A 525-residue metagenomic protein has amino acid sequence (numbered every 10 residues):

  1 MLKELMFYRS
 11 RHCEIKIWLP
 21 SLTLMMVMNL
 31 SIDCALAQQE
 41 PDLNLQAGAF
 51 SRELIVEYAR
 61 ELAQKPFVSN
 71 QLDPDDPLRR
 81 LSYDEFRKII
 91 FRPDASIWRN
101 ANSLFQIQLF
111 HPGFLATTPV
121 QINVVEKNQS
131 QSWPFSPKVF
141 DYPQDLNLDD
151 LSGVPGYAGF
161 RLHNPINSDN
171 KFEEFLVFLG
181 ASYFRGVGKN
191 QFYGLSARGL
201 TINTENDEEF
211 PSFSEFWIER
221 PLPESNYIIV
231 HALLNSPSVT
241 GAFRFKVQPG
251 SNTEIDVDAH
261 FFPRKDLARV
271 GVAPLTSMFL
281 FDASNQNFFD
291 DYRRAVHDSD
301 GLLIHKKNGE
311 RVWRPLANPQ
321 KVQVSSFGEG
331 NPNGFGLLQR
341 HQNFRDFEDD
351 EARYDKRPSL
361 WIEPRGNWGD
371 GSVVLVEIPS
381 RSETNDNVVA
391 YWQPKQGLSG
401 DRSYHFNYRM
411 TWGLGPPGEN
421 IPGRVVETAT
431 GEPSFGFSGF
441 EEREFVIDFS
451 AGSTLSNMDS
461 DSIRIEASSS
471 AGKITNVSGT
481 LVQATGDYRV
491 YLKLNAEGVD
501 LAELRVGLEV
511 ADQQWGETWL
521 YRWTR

Functional and structural regions predicted by a protein language model:
M1-I15: N-terminal secretory signal peptides that target proteins for export/translocation
P20-S31: Bacterial N-terminal signal peptides
I32-A37: Sec/Tat signal peptide C-region and signal peptidase I cleavage site
Q38-Y83, I89-R92, W98, F110 (+1 more regions): Terminal accessory/anchoring regions of large secretory-pathway or extracellular enzymes
R52, R60-N206: Solvent-exposed N-terminal domain segments of exported/luminal and surface proteins
D84, L176-V177, G188, A268 (+2 more regions): A contiguous, surface-exposed recognition patch within enzymatic or periplasmic domains that forms
G194-G250, G369-P379, N385: Extended, loop-rich substrate-binding clefts of extracytoplasmic carbohydrate-active enzymes
A232-F281: Acidic, contiguous internal or C-terminal segments within carbohydrate-active enzymes that form a structured patch used
